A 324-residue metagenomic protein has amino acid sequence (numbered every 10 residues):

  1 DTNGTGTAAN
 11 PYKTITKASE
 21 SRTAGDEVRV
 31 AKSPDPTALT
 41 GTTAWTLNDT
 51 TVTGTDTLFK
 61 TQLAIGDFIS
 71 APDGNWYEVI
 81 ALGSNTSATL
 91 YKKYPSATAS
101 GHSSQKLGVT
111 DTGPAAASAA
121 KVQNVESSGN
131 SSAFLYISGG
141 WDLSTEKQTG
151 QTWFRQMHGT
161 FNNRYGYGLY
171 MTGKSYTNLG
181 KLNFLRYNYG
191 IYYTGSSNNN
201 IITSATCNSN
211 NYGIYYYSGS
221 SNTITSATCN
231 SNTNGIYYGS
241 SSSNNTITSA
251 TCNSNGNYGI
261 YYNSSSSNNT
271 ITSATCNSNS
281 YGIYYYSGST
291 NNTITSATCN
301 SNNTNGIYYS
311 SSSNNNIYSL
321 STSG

Functional and structural regions predicted by a protein language model:
D1-I15, L58, T152, Q156-G159 (+1 more regions): Short, polar loop/linker segments at the starts of domains and inter-domain junctions
D1-K17, S21-A24, K32-A38: Right-handed parallel beta-helix/beta-solenoid
N10, P36-S128, S132-Y136, L143-S144 (+1 more regions): Small/polar beta-strand repeat architecture
I15-R22, V28, G113-G129, L169 (+8 more regions): Short, T/G/N/S-enriched strand-turn elements that build extracellular solenoid repeat scaffolds
R29, T53, S70, T89 (+16 more regions): Extracellular beta-strand solenoid repeats
T110, A115-G129, Y167-G173, Y189-G195 (+5 more regions): Glycine-rich beta-solenoid repeat tracts in large extracellular/virion proteins
S138-W141, G150-S204: Parallel beta-helix/beta-solenoid
S175-R186, N198-S209, S221-S231, S243-S254 (+3 more regions): Right-handed parallel beta-helix
